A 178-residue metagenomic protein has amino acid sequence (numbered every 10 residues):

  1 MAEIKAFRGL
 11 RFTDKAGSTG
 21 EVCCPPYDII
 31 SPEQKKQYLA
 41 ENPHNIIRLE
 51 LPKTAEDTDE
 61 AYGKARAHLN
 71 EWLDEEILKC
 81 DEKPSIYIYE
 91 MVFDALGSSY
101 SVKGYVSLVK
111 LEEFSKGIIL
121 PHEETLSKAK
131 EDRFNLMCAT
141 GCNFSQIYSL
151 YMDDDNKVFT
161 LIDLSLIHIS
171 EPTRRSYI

Functional and structural regions predicted by a protein language model:
M1-D163: N-terminal extension/subdomain marker
S165-T173, Y177-I178: Residue-level detector of conserved catalytic or cofactor/ligand-binding positions in enzyme active sites
